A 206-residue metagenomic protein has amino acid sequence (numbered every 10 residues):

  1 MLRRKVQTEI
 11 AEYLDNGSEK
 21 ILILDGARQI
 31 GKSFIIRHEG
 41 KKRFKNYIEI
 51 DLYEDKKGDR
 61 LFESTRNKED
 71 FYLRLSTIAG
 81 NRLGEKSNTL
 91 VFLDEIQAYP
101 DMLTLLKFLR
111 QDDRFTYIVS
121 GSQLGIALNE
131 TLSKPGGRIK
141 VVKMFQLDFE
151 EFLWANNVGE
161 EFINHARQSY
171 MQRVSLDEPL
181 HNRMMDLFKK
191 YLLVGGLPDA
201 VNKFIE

Functional and structural regions predicted by a protein language model:
M1-G17: Pre-Walker A adenine-sensing motif
L24: Hydrophobic anchor at the beta1->P-loop junction of P-loop NTPases
K32: Conserved lysine of the Walker
I35, E39: Hydrophobic positions on the alpha1 helix immediately C-terminal to the Walker A/P-loop
E54-S87: Short glycine-rich substrate-engagement loop in P-loop NTPases that contacts/grips substrate
L83-M102: Conserved P-loop NTPase "ATPase switch" module shared by AAA+ and STAND
T116-S122, K143, F152: Structural recognition of the conserved hydrophobic beta-strand(s) that form the central parallel beta-sheet of P-loop
N129-E206: Interdomain motor-coupling "hinge/lid" segment immediately C-terminal to the ATP-binding subdomain of NTP-driven enzymes
